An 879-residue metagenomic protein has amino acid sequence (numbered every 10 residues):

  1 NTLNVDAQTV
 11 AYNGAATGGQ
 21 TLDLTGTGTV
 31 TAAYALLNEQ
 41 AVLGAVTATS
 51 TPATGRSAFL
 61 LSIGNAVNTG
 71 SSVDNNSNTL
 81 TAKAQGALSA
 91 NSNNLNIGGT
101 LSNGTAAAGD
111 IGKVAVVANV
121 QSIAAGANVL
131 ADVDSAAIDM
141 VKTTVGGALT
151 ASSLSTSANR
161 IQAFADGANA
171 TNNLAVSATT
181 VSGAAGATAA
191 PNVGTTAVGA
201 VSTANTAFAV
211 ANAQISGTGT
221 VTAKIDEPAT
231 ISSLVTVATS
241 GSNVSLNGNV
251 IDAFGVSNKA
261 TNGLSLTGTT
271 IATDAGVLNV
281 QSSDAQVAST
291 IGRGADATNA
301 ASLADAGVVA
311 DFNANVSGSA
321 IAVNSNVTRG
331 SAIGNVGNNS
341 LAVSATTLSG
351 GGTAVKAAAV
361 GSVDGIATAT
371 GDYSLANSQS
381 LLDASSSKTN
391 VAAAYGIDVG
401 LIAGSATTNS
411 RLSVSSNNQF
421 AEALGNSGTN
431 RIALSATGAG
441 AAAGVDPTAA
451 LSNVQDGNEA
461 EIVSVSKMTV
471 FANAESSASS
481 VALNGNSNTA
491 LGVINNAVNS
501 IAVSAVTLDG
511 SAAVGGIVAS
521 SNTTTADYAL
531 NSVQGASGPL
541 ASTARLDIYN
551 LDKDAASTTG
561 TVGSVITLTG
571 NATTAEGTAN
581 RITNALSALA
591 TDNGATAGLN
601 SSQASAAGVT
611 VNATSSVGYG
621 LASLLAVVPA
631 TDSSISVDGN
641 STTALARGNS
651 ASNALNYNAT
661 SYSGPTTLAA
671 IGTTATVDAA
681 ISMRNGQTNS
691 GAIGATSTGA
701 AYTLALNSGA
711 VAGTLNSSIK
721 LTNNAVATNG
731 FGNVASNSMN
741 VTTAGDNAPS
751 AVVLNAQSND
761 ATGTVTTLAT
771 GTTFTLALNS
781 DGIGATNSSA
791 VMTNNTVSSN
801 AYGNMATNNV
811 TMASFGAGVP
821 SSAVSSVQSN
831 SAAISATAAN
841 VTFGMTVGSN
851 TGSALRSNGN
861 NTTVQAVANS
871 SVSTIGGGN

Functional and structural regions predicted by a protein language model:
N1-N879: Low-complexity repeat regions of mature extracellularly deployed or surface/particle-associated proteins
